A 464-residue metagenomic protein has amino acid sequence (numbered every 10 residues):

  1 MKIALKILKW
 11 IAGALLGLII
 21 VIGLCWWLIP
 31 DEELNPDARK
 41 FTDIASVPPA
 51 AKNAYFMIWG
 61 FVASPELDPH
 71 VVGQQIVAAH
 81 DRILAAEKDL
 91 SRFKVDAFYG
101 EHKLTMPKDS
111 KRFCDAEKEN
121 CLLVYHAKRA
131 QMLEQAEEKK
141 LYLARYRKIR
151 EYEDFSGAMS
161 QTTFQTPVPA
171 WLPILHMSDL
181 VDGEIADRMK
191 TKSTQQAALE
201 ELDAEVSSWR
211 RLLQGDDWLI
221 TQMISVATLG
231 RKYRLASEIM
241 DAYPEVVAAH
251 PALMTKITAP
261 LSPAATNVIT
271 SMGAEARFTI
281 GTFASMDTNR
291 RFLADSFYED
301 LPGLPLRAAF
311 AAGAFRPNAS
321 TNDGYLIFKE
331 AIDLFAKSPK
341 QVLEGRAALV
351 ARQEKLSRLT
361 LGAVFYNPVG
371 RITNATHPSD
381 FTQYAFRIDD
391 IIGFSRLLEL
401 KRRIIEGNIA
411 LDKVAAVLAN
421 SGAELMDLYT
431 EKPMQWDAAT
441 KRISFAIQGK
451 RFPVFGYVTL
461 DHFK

Functional and structural regions predicted by a protein language model:
K2-K464: Short acidic linear motifs
